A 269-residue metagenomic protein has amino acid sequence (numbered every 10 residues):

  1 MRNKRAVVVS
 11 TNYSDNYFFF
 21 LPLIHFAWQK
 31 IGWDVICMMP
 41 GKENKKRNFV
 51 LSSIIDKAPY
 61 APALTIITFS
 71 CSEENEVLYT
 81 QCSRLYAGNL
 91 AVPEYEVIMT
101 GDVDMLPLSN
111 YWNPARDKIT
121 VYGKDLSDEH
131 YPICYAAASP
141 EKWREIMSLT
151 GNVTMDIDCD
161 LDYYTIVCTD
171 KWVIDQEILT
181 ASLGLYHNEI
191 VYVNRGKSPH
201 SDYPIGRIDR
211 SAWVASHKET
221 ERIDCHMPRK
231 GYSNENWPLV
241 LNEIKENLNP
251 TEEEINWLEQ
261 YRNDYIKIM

Functional and structural regions predicted by a protein language model:
M1-E73, N256, D264-M269: N-terminal anchoring/stem segment of glycosyltransferases
Y13-D15, K42-N44, C71-E73, D104-P107 (+4 more regions): Short, solvent-exposed loop/turn segments at secondary-structure junctions
P22-K30, L90, E177-L185: Short, hydrophobic/amphipathic alpha-helical patches that form generic packing surfaces within helical domains
V35, I98, I190-V191: Hydrophobic anchor at the start of a short beta-strand that flanks the dinucleotide cofactor-binding loop
L78-L85, W172-E177: Conserved glycosyltransferase catalytic-site signature
T80-D125: GT-A fold catalytic core of metal-dependent nucleotide-sugar glycosyltransferases, centered on the diacidic
D117-W143: Short beta-strand-to-loop element that shapes/binds the nucleotide-sugar donor at the catalytic cleft/hinge
R144-I266: Catalytic core and acceptor-binding pocket of nucleotide-sugar-dependent glycosyltransferases
